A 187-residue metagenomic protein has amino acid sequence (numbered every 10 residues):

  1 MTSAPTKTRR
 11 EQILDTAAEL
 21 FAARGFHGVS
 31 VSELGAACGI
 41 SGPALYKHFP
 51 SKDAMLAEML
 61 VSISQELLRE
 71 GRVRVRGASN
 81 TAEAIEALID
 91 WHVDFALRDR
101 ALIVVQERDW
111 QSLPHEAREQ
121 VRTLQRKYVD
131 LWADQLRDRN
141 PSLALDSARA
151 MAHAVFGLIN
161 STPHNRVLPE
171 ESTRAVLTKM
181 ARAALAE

Functional and structural regions predicted by a protein language model:
M1-T8: N-terminal intrinsically disordered/low-complexity leader segments
R9-Q12, T16-A54, E58: Helix-turn-helix
D15, A82-L97, R149, H153 (+1 more regions): Amphipathic alpha-helical segments that line or abut small-molecule/effector binding pockets and mediate allosteric
F21, L67-L68, I85, I89 (+2 more regions): Short, structured motif recognition centered on aromatic/hydrophobic residues
M59-E86: Amphipathic alpha-helical linker/stalk segments
L68, H115-N140, R149-H153: Amphipathic alpha-helical packing segments from all-alpha helical-bundle domains
D94, V129-D138, S142-L145, A154 (+2 more regions): C-terminal peripheral helix-coil segments that are non-catalytic and often amphipathic
A96-E116, H164: Amphipathic alpha-helical segments used for helix-helix packing
